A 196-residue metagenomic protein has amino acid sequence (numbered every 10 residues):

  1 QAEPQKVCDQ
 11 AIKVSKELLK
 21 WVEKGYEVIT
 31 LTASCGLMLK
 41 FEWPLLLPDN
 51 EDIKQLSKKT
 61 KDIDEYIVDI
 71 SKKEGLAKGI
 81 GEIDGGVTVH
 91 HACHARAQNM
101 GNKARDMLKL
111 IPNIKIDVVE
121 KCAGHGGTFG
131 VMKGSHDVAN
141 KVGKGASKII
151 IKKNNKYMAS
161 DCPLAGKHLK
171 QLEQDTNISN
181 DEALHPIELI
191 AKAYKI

Functional and structural regions predicted by a protein language model:
Q1-I196: Iron-sulfur cluster-binding electron-transfer modules in prokaryotic oxidoreductases
